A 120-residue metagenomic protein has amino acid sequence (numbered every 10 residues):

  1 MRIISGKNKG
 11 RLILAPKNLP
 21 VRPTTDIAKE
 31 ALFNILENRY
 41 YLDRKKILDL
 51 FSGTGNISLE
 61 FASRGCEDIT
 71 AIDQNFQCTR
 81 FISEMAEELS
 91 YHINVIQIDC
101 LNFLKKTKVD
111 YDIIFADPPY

Functional and structural regions predicted by a protein language model:
M1-Y120: Class I S-adenosyl-L-methionine-dependent methyltransferase catalytic core
